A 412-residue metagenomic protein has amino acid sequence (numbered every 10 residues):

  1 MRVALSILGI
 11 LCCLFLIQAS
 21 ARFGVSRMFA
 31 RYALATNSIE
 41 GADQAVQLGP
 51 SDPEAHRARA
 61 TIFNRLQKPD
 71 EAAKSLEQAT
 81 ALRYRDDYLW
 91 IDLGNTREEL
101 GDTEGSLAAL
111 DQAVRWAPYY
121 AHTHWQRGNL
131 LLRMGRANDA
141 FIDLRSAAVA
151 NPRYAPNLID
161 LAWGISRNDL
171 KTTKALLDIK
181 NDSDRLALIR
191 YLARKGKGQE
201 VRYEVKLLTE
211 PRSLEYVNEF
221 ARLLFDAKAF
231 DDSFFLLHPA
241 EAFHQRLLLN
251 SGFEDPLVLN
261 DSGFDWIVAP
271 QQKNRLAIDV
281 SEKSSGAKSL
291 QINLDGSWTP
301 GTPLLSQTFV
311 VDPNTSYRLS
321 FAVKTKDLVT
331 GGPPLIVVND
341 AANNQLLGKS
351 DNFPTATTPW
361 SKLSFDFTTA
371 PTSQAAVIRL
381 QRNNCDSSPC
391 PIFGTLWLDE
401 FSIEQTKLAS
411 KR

Functional and structural regions predicted by a protein language model:
R2-F15, A21-R27, R153, N157 (+2 more regions): Extracellular and organelle-lumenal recognition/adhesion modules and their flexible linkers in secreted
S26, P53-E54, D87-Y88, T103-E104 (+4 more regions): Helix-start (N-cap) detector for alpha-helical repeat units in TPR-like alpha-solenoids, especially tetratricopeptide
Q44-A45, Q78-A79, Q112-A113, S146-A147 (+2 more regions): Canonical positions in the second alpha-helix
L48-D52, L66, R83, A117 (+3 more regions): A structural motif in tetratricopeptide-repeat
